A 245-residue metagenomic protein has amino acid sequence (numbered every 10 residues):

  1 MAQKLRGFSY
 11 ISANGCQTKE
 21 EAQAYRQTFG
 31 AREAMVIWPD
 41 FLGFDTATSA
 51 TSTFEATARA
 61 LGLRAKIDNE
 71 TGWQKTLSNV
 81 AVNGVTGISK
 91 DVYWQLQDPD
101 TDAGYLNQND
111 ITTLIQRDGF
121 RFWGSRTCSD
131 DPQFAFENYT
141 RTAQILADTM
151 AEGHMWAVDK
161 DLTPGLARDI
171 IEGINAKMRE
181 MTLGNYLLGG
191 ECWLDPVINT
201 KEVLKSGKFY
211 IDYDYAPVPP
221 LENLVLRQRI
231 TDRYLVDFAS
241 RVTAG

Functional and structural regions predicted by a protein language model:
M1-E152, D195: A glycine- and small-residue-enriched flexible loop/hinge signal that marks low-structured segments
K4, N185-L187, L204-S206: A generic structural signal for short, non-catalytic loop/turn and secondary-structure boundary residues
G7-F8, I37-W38, R141, I174 (+2 more regions): Glycine-rich loops and low-complexity Gly/Arg-rich segments that provide flexible linkers or classic glycine-based
G72, A81-V85, D91, D100 (+4 more regions): Generic alpha-helical propensity signal that fires on short helical segments and nearby coil/disordered stretches
A103-Y105, T112, E191, K201 (+1 more regions): Short, surface-exposed charged micro-motifs
D110-T112, L187, L226: A generic "cationic amphipathic patch" detector
A135-V197: Acidic, low-complexity glycine/serine/threonine-rich segments
N199-G245: C-terminal edge-of-domain segments
